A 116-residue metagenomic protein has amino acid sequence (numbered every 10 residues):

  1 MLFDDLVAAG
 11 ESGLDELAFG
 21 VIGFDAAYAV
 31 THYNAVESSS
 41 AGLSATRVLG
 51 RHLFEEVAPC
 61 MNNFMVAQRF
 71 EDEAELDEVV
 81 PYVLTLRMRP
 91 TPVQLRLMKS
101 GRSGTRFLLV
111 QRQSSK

Functional and structural regions predicted by a protein language model:
M1-A9: Short, charged amphipathic alpha-helical "coupling" segments at sensory-output junctions in signaling proteins
G13-D15: PAS/LOV-family sensory domains
F19, F24-K116: Sensory/regulatory domains in signal-transduction proteins
